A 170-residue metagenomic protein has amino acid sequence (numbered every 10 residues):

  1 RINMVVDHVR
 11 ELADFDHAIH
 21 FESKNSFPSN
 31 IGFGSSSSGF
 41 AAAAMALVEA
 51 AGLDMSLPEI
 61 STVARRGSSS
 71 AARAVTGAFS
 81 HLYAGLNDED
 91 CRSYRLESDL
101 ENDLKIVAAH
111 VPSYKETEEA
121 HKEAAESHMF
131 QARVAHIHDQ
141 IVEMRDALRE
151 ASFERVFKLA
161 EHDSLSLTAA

Functional and structural regions predicted by a protein language model:
R1-I31, M45-M55: ATP-binding N-lobe of GHMP and related small-molecule kinases
N25-G34, S68-S69, Y94-L96: A short glycine/serine-rich beta->alpha loop
I31-F33, F40, L47, A147: Conserved catalytic-core segments centered on acid/base and nucleophilic motifs
G32, S70-A74, A169: Secretory-pathway/luminal and periplasmic proteins that interact with or process carbohydrate-rich
S35, G39-F40, H136, Q140: Catalytic-loop motifs flanking and including active-site residues across diverse enzymes
S38-M55, V63-G67: Patatin-like phospholipase
P58-D103: Alpha/beta catalytic cores of group-transfer enzymes, especially the acyltransferase/condensing modules of polyketide
S98-A170: C-terminal nucleotide
